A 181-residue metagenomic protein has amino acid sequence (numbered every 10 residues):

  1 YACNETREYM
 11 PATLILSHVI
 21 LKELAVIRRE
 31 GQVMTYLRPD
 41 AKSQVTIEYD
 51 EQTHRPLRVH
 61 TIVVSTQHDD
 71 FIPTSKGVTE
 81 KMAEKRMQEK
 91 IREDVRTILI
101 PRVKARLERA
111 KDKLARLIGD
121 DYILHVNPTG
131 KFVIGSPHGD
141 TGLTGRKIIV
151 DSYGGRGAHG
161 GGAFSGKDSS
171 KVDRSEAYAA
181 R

Functional and structural regions predicted by a protein language model:
A2-I134: Glycine-rich, mobile lid/loop segments that gate access to catalytic sites or pores
L14, E89, E93, T144-K147 (+1 more regions): Conserved structured core elements
D40, D69-F71, D140, D151 (+2 more regions): Acidic side chains
K42, S136-P137, T141, H159 (+2 more regions): Generic hydrophobic/packing signal
L107, K111, D140-G142, F164-G166 (+1 more regions): Generic preference for flexible, low-structure residues
T129-G145: Short glycine/threonine-rich loop-to-helix capping motif typified by GTGT followed within a few residues by an Asp-Pro
R146-I148, Y153-A180: C-terminal catalytic subdomain
